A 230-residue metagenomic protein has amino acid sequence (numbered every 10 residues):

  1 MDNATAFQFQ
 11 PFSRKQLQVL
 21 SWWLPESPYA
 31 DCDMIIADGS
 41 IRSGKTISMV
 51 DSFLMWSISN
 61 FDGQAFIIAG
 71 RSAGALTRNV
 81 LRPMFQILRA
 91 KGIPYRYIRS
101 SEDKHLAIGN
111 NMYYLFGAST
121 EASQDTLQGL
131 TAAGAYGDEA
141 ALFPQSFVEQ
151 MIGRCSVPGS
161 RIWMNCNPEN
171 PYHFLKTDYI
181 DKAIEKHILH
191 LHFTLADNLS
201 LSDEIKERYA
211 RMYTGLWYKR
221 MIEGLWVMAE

Functional and structural regions predicted by a protein language model:
M1-E230: Phosphate/NTP-binding elements of NTP-utilizing enzymes
